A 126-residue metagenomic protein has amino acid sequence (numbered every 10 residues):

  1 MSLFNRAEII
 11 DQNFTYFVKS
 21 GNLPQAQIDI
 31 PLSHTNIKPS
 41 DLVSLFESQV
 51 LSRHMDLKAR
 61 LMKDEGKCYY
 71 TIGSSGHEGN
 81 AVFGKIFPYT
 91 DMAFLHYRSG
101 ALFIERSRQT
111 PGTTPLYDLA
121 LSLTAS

Functional and structural regions predicted by a protein language model:
M1-T35: Charged, compositionally biased N-terminal leader segments and the immediate start of the first structured element
S2-N5, I30-S33, I37, V43 (+2 more regions): Short, flexible coil/linker segments at or flanking structured domains
A7-E8, N36-P39, V43, T110-D118: Short, amphipathic alpha-helical segments
F14-Y16, L32, S44, A59 (+1 more regions): Low-complexity, compositionally biased segments
Q25-N36, S44, C68, R98-R108: Charged, low-complexity surface segments at secondary-structure and domain boundaries
I28-L32, L51-D56: Short hydrophobic/aromatic-rich motifs at helix boundaries and adjacent loops
P39-R53: Conserved oxyanion/phosphate-binding beta-strand-loop segments in alpha/beta enzyme cores
H54-L57, L61-S126: Cofactor-binding active-site loop characterized by glycine-rich and histidine/acidic residues
